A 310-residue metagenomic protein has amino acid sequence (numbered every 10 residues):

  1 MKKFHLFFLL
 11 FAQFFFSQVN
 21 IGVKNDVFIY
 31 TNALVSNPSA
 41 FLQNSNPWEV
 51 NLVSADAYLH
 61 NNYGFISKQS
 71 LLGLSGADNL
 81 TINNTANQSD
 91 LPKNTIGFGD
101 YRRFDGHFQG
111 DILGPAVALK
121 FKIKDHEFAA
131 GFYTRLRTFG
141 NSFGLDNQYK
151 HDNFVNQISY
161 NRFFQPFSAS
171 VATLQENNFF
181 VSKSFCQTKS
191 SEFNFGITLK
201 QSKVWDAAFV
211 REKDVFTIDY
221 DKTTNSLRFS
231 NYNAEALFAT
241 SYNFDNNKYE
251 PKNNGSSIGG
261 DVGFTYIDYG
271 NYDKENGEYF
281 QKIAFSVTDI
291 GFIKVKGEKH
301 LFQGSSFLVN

Functional and structural regions predicted by a protein language model:
M1-G22: Bacterial Sec-dependent N-terminal signal peptides
Q18-N310: Subset of outer-membrane beta-barrel
